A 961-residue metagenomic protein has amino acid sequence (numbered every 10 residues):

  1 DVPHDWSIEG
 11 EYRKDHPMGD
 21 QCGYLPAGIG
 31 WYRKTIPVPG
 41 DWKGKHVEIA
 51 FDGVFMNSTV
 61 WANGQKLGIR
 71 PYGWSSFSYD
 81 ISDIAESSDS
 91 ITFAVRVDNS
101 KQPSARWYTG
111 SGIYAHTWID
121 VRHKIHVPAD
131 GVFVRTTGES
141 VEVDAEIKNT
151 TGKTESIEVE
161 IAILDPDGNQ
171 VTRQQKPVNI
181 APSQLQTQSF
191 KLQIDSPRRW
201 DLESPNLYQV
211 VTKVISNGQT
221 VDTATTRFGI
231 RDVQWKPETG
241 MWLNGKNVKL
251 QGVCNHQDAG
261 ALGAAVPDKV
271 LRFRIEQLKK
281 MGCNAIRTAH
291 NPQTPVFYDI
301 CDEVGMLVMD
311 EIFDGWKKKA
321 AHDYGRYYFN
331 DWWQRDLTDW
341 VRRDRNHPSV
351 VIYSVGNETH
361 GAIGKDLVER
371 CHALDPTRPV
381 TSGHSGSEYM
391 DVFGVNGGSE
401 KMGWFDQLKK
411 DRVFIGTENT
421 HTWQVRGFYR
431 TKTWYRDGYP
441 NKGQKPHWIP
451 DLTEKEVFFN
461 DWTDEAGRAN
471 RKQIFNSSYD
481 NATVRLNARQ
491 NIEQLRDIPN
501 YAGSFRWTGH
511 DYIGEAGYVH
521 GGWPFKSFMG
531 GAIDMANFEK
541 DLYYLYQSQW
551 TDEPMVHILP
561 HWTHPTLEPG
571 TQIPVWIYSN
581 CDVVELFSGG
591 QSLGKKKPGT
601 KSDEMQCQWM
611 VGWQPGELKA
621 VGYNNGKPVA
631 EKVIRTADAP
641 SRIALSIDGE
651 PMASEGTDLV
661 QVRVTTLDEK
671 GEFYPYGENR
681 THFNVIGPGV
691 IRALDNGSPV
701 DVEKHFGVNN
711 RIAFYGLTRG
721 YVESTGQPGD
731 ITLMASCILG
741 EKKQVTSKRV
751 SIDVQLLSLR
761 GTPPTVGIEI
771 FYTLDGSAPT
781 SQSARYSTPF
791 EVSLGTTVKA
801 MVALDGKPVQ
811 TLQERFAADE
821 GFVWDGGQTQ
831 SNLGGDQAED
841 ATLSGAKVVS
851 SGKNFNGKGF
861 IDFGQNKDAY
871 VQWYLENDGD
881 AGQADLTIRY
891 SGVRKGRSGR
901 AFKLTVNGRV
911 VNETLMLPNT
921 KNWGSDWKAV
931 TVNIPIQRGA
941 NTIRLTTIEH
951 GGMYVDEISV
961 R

Functional and structural regions predicted by a protein language model:
D1-A50, K101, A105-I113, H510 (+2 more regions): Extended carbohydrate-recognition surfaces in non-catalytic/accessory domains of CAZymes and lectin-like proteins
V2-G10, K14-Q21, P71-G73, I81-V143 (+11 more regions): An acidic-aromatic loop/edge-strand motif
P3-F51, F55-A62, G68-P71, K124-F133 (+4 more regions): Active-site-adjacent substrate/metal-binding segments within catalytic domains of carbohydrate-active enzymes
E9, C22-A129, T151, P292 (+4 more regions): Accessory beta-strand-rich segments of carbohydrate-active enzymes
V143-I147, K213, I573-S579, V621 (+4 more regions): Beta-strand-rich structural segments
D144, I275-L278, A285-Q549, E553-T566: Substrate-binding/catalytic cleft of secreted carbohydrate-active enzymes, primarily glycoside hydrolases
S736, G821-R961: Extracytoplasmic
K743-Q830: Short, compositionally stereotyped local motifs that mark structural "simplifiers"
